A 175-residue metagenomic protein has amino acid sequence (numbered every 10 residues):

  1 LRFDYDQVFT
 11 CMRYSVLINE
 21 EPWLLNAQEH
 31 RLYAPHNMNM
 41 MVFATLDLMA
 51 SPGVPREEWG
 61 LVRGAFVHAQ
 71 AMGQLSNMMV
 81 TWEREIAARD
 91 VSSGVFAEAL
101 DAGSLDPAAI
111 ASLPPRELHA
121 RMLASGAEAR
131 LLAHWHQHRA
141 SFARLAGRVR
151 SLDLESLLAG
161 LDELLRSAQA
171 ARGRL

Functional and structural regions predicted by a protein language model:
L1-L175: Alpha-helical, largely C-terminal catalytic domains that coordinate divalent metal ions via clustered Asp/Glu/His
